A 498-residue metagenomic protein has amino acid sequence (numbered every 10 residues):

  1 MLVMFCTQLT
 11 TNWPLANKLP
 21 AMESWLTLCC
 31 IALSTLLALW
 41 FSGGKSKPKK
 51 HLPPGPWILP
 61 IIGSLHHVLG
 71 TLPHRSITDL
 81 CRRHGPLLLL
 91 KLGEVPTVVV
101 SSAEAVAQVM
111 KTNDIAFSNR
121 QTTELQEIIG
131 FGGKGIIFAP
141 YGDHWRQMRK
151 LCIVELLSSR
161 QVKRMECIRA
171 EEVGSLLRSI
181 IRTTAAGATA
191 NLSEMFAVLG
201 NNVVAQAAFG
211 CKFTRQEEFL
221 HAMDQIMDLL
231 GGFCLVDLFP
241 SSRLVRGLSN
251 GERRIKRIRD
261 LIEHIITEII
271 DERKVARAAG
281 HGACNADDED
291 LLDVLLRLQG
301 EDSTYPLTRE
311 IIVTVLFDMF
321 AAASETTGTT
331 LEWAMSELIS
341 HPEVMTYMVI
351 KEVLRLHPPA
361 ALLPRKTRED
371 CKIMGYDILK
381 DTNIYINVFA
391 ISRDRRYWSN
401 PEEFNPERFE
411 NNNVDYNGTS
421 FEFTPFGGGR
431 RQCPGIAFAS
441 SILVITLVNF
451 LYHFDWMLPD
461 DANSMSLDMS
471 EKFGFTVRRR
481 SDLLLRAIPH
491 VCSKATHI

Functional and structural regions predicted by a protein language model:
L2-G133, D143, Q147, A170-R178 (+1 more regions): N-terminal membrane-proximal hinge/A-helix region immediately C-terminal to the signal-anchor transmembrane segment
L2-Q8, W57-T78, P96, T123-F209 (+4 more regions): Cytochrome P450 catalytic-domain helical core, especially the substrate-recognition surface and oxygen-activation
L65-G85, H264, P342, V349-Y376 (+1 more regions): Conserved cytochrome P450 K-helix E-x-x-R motif and the immediately C-terminal K′/meander segment
S118, I436-T476: Cytochrome P450 heme-binding "Cys pocket" and the immediately downstream C-terminal segment
L157-Q161, G231-C234, K256-L331, K366 (+2 more regions): Conserved cytochrome P450 catalytic core segment spanning the I/J/K helices
T326-V344, A437-F454: Cytochrome P450 catalytic-core helices
I386-V414: Conserved cytochrome P450 K-helix/beta-meander segment immediately N-terminal to the heme-binding cysteine loop
N412-L443, S470-K472: Cytochrome P450 heme-thiolate "Cys pocket" and heme-binding signature region
